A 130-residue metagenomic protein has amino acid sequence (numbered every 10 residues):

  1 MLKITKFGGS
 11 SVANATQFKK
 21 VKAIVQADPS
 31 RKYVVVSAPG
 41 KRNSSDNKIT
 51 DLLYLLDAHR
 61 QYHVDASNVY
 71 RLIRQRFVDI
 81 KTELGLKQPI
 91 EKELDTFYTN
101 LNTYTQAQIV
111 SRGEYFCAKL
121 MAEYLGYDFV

Functional and structural regions predicted by a protein language model:
M1-V130: Nucleotide/pyrophosphate-binding catalytic subdomain
